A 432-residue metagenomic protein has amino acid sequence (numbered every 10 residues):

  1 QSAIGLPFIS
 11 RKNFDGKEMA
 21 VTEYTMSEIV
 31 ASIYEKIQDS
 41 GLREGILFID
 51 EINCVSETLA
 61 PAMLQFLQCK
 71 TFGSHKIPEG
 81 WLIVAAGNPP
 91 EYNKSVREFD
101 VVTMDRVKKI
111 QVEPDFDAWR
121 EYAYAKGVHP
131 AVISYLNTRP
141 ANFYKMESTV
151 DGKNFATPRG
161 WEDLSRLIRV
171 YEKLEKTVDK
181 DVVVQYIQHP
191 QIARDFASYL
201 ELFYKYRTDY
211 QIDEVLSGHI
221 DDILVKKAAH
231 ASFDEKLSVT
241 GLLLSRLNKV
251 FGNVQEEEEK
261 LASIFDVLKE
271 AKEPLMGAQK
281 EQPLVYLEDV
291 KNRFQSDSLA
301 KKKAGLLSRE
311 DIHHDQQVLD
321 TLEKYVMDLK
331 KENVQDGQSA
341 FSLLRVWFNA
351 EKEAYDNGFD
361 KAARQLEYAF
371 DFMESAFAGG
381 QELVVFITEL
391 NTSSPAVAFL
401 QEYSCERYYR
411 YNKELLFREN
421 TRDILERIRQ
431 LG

Functional and structural regions predicted by a protein language model:
Q1-T138, M146: AAA+ P-loop NTPase catalytic core and its hallmark functional loops
G5, V101, D105, D117-A125 (+13 more regions): Charged/polar, solvent-exposed surface patches and flexible loops
K12, K17, K36, R43 (+23 more regions): Context-gated lysine
S27, A31, S56, D100 (+12 more regions): Short, structured coil/loop segments at alpha-helix boundaries
I29-I33, Y171, A362-A369: Generic hydrophobic, helix-prone segments enriched in Leu/Val/Ile
A125-L284: Alpha-helical lid/collar subdomain of P-loop NTPases
A228-G432: Terminal-proximal interaction/regulatory segments of ATP-powered molecular machines
